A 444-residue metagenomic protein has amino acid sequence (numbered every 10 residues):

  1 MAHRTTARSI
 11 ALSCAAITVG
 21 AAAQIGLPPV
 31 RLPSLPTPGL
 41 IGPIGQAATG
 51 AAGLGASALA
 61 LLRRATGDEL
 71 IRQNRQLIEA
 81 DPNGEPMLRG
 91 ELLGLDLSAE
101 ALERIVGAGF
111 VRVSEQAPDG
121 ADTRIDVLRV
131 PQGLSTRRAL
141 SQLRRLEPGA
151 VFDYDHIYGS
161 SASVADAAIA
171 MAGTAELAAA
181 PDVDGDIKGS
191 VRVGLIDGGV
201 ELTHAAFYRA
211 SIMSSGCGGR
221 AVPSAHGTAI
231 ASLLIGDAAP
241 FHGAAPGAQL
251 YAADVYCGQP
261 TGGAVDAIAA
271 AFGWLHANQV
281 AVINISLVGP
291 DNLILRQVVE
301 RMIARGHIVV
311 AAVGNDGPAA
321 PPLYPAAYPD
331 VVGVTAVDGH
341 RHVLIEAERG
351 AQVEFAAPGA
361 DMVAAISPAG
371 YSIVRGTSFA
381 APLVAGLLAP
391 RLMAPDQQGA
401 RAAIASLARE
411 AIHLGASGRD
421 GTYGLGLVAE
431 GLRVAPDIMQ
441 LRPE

Functional and structural regions predicted by a protein language model:
A2-A11: Bacterial N-terminal signal peptides that target proteins for export
A16-G20: N-terminal signal peptide c-region/cleavage motif recognized by signal peptidases
Q24-S163: Primarily auto-inhibitory N-terminal propeptides
I25-R31, P36, Y256-P329, V343 (+2 more regions): Substrate-binding/access-modulating region of protease and related hydrolase catalytic domains
L27, L77-P82, V280-L287, L293 (+5 more regions): C-terminal subdomain of the subtilisin-like protease fold in secreted/lumenal serine endopeptidases
G120-I125, L134-V200, H204-A206, T422 (+2 more regions): Protease zymogen maturation seam
P181-V193, G199-I212, G218-D266, Y328-P329 (+2 more regions): Subtilisin-like serine protease catalytic core
L195-D197, L323-M393, Q397: Extracellular S/T/G-rich loop segment that most often corresponds to the catalytic His/Ser-adjacent loop
